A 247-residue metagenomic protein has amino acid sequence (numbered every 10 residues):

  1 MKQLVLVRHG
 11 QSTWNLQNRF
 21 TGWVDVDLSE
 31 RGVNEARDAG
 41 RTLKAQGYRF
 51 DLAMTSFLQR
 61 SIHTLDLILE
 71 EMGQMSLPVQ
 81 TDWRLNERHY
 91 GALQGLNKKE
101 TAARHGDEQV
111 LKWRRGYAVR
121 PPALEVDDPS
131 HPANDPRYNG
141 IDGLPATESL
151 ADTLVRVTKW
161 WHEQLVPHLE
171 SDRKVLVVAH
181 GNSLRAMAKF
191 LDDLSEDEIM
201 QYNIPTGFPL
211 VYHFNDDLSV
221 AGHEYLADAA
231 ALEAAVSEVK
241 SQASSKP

Functional and structural regions predicted by a protein language model:
M1-L4, I62, L144, A151-V220: Active-site-adjacent alpha-helix immediately C-terminal to a catalytic or transition-state-stabilizing loop
V7-H9: N-terminal nucleotide-binding beta1-loop-alpha1 segment
Q11-E71, I141-K159, Q201: Loop-to-helix element that buttresses phosphate recognition and phosphoryl-transfer chemistry
S12-Q17, P122-E125, N134: Short acidic/His/Gly/Ser-rich catalytic and metal-binding motifs that mark active-site loops of diverse hydrolases
A39-S130, K189-V220, V239-P247: Phosphate-coordination/substrate-recognition cap region in phosphate-metabolizing enzymes
P129-R137, I141: Active-site rim beta-loop-alpha module in soluble metabolic enzymes
D216-A221, Y225-L232: Divalent-metal-activated hydrolytic enzyme cores
